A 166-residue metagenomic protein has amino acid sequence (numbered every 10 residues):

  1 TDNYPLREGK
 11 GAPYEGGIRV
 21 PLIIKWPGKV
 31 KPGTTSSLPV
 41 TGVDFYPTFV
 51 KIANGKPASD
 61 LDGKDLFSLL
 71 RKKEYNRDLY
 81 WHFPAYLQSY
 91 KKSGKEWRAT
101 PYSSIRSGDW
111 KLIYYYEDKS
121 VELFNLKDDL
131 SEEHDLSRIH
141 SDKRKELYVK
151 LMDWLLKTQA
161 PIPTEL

Functional and structural regions predicted by a protein language model:
T1-P13, V30-T34, L38, V43-E122 (+3 more regions): C-terminal cap/loop subdomain of S1 sulfatases and analogous C-terminal strand-loop tails that border
G16: Ligand-binding/active-site lining segments
R19-V20: Catalytic cores of eukaryotic secretory-pathway lumenal/extracellular enzymes that build and remodel glycoconjugates
I23-K25: Short beta-strand-to-turn element immediately C-terminal to the catalytic PLP-Schiff-base lysine in fold type I
Y46, E133, L151: Generic structural marker for isolated residues within well-ordered, non-membrane alpha-helices of soluble domains
D129: Intrinsically disordered, low-complexity polar regions and short flexible loop motifs
H134-D142: Active-site-proximal N-terminal segment of extracellular/periplasmic enzymes that hydrolyze or transfer
E146-T164: Charge-dense polyanion-binding interfaces
